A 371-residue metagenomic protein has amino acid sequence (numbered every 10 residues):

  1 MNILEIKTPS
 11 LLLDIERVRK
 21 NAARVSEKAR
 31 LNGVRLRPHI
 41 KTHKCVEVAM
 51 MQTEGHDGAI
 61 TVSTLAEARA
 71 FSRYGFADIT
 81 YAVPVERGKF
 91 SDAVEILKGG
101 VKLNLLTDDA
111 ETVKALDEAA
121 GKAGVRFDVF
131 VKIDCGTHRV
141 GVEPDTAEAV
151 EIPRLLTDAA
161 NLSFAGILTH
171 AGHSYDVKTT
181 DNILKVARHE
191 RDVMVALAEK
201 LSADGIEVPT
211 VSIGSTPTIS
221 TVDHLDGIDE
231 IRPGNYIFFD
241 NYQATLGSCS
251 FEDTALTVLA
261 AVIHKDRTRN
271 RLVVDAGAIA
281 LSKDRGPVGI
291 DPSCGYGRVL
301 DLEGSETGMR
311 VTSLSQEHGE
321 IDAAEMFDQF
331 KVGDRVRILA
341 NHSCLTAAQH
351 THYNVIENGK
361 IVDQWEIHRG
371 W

Functional and structural regions predicted by a protein language model:
M1-L13: Generic N-terminal amphipathic, Lys/Arg-enriched alpha-helix
S10-E47, Q52-E54: N-terminal glycine-/serine-/threonine-rich phosphate-binding loop
V18, K41, F71, V131 (+5 more regions): Conserved, mostly hydrophobic/aromatic
H39-D176: Active-site-proximal beta-alpha core segment in soluble small-molecule metabolic enzymes
C135-S250: Active-site loop/helix belt of alpha/beta enzymes
K185, T218-R298: Active-site loop ensemble at the mouth of alpha/beta enzyme cores that anchors a bound cofactor
R267-W371: C-terminal accessory subdomain/extension
